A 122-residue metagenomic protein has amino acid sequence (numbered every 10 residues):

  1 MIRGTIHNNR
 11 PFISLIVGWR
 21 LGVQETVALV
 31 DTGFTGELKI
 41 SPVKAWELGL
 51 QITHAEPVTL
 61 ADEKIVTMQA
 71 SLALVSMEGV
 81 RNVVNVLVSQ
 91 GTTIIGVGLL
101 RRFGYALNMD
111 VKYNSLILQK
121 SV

Functional and structural regions predicted by a protein language model:
M1-V122: Pepsin/retropepsin-fold aspartyl endopeptidases
